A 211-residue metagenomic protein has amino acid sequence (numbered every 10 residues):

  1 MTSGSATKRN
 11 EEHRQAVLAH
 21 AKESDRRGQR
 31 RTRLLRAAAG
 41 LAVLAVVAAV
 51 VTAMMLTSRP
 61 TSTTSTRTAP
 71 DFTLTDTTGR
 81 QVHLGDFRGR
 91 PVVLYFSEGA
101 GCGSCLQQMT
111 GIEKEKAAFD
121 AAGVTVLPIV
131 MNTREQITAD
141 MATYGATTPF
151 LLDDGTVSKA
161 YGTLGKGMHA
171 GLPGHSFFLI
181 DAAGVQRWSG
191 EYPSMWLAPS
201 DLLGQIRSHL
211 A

Functional and structural regions predicted by a protein language model:
M1-R31: Terminal targeting segments of Actinobacterial cell-envelope proteins
G28-A42: N-terminal Sec-pathway targeting helices
A38-T52: Hydrophobic membrane-insertion alpha-helices, especially the h-region of bacterial N-terminal signal peptides
M55-L84: N-terminal "domain-start" segment that seeds a small globular fold
L84-I112: Short active-site neighborhood of thiol/selenol oxidoreductases, capturing the structured segment around
G85, Y161, W188-G190: Short hydrophobic alpha-helix segments
L127-I129, T138-H175: Short, internal strand/loop/helix patches that form the active-site neighborhood or redox-interaction surface
L172-A211: Thiol-/selenol-based redox modules, centered on thioredoxin-like and closely related oxidoreductase domains
